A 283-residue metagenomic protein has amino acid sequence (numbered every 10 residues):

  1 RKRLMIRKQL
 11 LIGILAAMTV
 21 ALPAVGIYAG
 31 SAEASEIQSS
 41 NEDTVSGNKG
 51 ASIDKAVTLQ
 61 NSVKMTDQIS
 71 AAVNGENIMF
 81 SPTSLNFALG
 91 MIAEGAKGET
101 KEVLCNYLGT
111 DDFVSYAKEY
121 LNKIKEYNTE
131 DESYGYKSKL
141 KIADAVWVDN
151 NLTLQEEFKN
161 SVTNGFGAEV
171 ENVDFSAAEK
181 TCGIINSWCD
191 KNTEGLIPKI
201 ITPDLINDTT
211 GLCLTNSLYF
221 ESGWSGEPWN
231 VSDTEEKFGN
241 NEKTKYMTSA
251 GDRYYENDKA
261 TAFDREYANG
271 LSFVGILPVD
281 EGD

Functional and structural regions predicted by a protein language model:
R1-M5: Short, Lys/Arg-enriched N-terminal segments with co-localized hydrophobic residues within the first ~10-30 amino acids
Q9, T19, D54, N61 (+5 more regions): Functionally constrained cores in energy, signaling, and assembly domains
L10-M18, P23-F175: Detector for small/aliphatic-rich hydrophobic stretches
A34-Q38, G75, F113-E281: Non-catalytic, conformational "gating/processing" segments within enzyme and secreted inhibitor domains
T100-E102, W224, D283: Extracytoplasmic/secreted cell-surface and envelope-processing proteins
